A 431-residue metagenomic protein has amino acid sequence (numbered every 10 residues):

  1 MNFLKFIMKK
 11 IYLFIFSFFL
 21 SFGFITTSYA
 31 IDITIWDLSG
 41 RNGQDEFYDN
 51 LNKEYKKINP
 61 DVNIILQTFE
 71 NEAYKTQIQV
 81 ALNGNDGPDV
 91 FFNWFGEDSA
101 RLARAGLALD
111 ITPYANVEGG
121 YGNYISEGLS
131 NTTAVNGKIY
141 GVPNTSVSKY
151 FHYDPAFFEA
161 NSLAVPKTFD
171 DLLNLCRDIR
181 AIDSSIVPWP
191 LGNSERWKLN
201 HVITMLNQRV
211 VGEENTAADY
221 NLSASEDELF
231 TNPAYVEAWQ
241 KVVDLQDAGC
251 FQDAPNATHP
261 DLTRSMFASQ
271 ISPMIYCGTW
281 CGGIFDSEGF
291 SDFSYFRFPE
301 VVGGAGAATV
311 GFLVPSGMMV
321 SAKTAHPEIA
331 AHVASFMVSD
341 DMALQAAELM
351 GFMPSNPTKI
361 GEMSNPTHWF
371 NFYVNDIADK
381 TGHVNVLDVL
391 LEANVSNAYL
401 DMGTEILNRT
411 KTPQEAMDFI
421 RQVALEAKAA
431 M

Functional and structural regions predicted by a protein language model:
S28-A105, N116-G122, V165, V302-A305 (+4 more regions): Conserved N-terminal structural module of periplasmic/extracytoplasmic solute-binding proteins
L38, Q240-H326: Extracytoplasmic/periplasmic substrate-binding proteins
P88-D89, G120-F157, V187-P190, A305-V310 (+1 more regions): A structural signal for short loop-to-beta-strand junctions that line the ligand-binding cleft of periplasmic/secreted
W94-Y150, H201-T204, S294-F296, E362 (+2 more regions): Hinge/lid segment of periplasmic solute-binding proteins
T112-I125, N193, V210-E237, S287-E288 (+4 more regions): Short, solvent-exposed loop/beta-turn-alpha elements that line the ligand-binding surface or hinge of extracytoplasmic
V135-N144, L173-D227: Extracytoplasmic/periplasmic solute-binding protein
C176, N221-P255: Glycine-centered hinge/linker elements that transmit conformational signals in sensory and ligand-binding systems
F296, A347-L400, E405, A430-M431: Long, aromatic- and glycine/proline-rich binding clefts that accommodate carbohydrate-like moieties
